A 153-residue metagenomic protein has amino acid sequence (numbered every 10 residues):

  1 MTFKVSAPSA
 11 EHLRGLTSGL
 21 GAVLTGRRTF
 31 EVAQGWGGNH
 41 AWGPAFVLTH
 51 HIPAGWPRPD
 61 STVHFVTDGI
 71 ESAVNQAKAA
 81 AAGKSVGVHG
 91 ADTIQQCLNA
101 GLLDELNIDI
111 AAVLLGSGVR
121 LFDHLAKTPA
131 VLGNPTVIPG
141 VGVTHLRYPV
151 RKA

Functional and structural regions predicted by a protein language model:
M1-A153: Enzymes that bind and transform nitrogen-containing heteroaromatic metabolites
